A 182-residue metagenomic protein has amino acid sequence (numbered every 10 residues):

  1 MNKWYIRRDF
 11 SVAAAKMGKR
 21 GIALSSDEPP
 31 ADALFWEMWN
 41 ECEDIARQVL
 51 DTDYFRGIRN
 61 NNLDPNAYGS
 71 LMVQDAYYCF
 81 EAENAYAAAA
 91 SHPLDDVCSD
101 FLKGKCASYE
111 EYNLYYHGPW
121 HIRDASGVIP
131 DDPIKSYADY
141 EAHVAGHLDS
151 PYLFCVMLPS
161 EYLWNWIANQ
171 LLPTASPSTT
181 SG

Functional and structural regions predicted by a protein language model:
N2-P30: Eukaryotic N-terminal low-complexity, Ser/Thr- and Lys/Arg-rich leader segments that predominantly function as
Y5, S91-C98: Charge-dense, low-complexity polyampholytic segments
K16-I22, S26, W39-L63, A82: Short alpha-helical hairpin
P29, E37, V73-A76, D96-G182: Active-site-proximal alpha-helical scaffolds that flank and shape metal-associated catalytic sites
E43-L50, N62-H92, C155-W166: Alpha-helical bundle segments that constitute or directly flank the non-heme di-iron/ferroxidase center
